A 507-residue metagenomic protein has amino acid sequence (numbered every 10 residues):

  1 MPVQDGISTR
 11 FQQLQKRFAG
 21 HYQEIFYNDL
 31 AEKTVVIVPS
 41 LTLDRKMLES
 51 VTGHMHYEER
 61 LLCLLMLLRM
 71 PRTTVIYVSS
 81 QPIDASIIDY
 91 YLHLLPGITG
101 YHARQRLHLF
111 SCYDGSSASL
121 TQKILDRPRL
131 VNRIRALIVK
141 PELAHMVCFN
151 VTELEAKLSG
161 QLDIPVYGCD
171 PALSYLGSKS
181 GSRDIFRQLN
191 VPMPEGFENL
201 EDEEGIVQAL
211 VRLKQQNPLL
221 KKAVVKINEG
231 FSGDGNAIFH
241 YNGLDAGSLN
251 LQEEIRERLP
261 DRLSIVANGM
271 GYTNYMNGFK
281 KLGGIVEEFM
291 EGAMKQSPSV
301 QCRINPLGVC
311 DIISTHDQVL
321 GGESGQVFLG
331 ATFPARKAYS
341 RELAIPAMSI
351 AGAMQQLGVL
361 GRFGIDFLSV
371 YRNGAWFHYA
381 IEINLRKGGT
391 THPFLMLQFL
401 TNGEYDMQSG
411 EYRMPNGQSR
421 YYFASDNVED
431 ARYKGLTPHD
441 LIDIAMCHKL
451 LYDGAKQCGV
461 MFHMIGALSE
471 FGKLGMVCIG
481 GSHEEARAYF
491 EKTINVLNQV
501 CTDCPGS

Functional and structural regions predicted by a protein language model:
M1-G177: ATP-binding N-terminal substructure of ATP-dependent carboxylate-amine bond-forming enzymes
E49, D89, L158-Q161, D234-Y241 (+3 more regions): Short acidic, glycine/serine/threonine-rich loops at helix termini
N150-V151, L200, E229-F231, E288-E291 (+5 more regions): Short, flexible loop/turn elements at secondary-structure junctions
A172-G283, F333-I345: Active-site nucleotide/adenylate-binding loops and adjacent lid/helix of ATP-dependent enzymes
H240-L244, I304-V309, Y371-G374: Short acidic-glycine loop/turn motifs at beta-strand connectors
G271-M294, I312, S324-A375, M414-L450: A long amphipathic alpha-helix within ATP-dependent nucleotide-binding catalytic cores
G321, A380-F394: Glycine-rich phosphate/pyrophosphate-binding beta-alpha loops
N402-S507: Peripheral (often C-terminal) accessory segments that flank ATP-dependent C-N-forming ligase machineries
